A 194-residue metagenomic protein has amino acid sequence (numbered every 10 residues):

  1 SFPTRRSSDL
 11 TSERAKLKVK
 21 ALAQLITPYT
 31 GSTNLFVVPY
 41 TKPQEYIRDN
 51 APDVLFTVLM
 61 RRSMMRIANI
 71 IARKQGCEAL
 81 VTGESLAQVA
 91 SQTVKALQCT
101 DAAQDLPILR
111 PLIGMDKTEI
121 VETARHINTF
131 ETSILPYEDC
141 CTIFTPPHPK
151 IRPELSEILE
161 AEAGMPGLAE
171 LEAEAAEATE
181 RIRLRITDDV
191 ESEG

Functional and structural regions predicted by a protein language model:
F2-S7: Short, small-residue-biased leader/transition segments that mark boundaries at the very start of proteins
D9-A21, L55: N-terminal phosphate-binding loop and adjacent alpha-helix
D9-L10, L86-A87, D116, H148-K150: Conserved nucleotide-binding/hydrolysis micro-motifs of P-loop NTPases
E13-K16, Q92-V94, V121, L155: Conserved strand-to-helix beginnings and helix N-cap segments that scaffold or border functional pockets
L22-N50, Y137-D139: A conserved beta-strand->alpha-helix junction
Q24-S32, I70-E78, R125-T129, H148-P149: Generic secondary-structure signature for well-ordered alpha-helical cores
Y40, Q44-E122, H126-I127, A175-T179 (+1 more regions): Active-site adenylate/phosphate-handling loop in enzymes that bind or generate adenylated species
E131, L135-G194: The feature marks non-catalytic terminal segments
